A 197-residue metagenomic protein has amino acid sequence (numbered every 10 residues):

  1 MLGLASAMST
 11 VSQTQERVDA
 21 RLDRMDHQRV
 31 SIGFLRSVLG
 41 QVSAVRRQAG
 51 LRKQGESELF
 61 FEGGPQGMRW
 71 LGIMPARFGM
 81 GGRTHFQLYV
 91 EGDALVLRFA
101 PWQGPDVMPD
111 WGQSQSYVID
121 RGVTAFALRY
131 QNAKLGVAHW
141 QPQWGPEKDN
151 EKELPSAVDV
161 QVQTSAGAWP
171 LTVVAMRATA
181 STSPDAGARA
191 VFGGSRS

Functional and structural regions predicted by a protein language model:
M1-S9: Alpha-helical hydrophobic helix detector
M8-P105: Extracytoplasmic beta-strand-rich oligomerization domains located immediately C-terminal to a leader/signal peptide
F60-E62, D120, P155, R177: Generic, ordered loop/turn and secondary-structure boundary motif
P75-Q161, S183-P184, G194-S197: Intrinsically disordered, low-complexity regions enriched in Pro/Ser/Thr/Gly and acidic residues
A166-W169: Short acidic/polar inter-strand loop motif in beta-rich domains
L171, M176-S197: Amphipathic alpha-helical interface segments
